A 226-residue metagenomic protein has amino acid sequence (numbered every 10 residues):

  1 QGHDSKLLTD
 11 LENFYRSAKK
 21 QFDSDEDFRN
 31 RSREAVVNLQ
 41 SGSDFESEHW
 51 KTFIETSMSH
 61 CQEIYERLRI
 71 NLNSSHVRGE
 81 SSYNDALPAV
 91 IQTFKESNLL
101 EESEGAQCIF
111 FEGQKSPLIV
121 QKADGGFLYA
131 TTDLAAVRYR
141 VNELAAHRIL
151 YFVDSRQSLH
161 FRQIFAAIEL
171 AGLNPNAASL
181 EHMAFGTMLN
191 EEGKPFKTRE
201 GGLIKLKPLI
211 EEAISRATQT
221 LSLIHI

Functional and structural regions predicted by a protein language model:
Q1-H225: NTP-dependent nucleotidyl-transfer catalytic core
